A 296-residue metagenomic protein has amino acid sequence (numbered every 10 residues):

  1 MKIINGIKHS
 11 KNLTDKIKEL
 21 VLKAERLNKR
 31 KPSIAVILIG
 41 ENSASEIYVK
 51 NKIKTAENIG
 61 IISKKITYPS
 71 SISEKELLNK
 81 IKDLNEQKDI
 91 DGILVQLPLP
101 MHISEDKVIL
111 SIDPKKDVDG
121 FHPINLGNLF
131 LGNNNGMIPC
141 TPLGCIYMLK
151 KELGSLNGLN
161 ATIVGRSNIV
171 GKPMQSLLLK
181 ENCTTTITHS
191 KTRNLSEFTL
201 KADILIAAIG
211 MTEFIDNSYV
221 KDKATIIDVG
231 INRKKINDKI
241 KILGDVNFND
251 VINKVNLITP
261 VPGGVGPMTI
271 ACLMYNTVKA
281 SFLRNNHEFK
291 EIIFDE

Functional and structural regions predicted by a protein language model:
M1-I4, K8, P267-E296: C-terminal helix-to-coil terminal segments
M1-I7, K31-I37, I59-K64: Generic N-terminal amphipathic, Lys/Arg-enriched alpha-helix
M1-N28: Positively charged, low-complexity intrinsically disordered leader regions
I39-I53, N135-T225, V229, K234 (+1 more regions): Glycine-rich phosphate/diphosphate-binding loop of Rossmann-like nucleotide-binding domains
A56-S70, T185-I187: Short beta-strand elements in bilobed, periplasmic/extracellular small-molecule ligand-binding domains
E76-K88: Short, well-structured alpha-helical segments in soluble
L94-L156, F198: Anion-binding alpha/beta catalytic cores of soluble intermediary-metabolism enzymes, centered on
D106-L126, G230-R284: Rossmann-fold NAD(P)-binding glycine/threonine-rich loop
